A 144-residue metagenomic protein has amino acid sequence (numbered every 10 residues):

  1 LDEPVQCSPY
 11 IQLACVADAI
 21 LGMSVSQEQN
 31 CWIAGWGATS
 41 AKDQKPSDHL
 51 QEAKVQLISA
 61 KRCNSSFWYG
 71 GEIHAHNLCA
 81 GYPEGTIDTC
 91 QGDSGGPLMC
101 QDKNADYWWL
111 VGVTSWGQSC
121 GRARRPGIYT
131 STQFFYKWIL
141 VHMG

Functional and structural regions predicted by a protein language model:
L1-G144: Extracellular "complement/coagulation-type" protease architecture
